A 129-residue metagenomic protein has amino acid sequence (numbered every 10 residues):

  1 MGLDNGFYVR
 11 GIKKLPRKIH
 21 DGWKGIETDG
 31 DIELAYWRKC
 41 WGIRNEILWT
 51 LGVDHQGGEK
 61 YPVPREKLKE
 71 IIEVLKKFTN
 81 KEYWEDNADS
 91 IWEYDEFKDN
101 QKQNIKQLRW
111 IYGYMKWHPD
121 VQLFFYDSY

Functional and structural regions predicted by a protein language model:
M1-Q122, Y126-Y129: Acidic (Asp/Glu-rich) sequence patches and key acidic residues that form negatively charged surfaces used
